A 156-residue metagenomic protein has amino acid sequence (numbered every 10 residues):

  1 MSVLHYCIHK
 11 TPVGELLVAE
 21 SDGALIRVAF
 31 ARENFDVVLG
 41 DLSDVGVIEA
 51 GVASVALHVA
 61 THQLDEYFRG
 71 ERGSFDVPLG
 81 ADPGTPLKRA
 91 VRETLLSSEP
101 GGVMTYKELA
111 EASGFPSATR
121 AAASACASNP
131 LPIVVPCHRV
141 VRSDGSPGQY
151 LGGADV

Functional and structural regions predicted by a protein language model:
M1-P116: Basic nucleic-acid-binding alpha-helical/helix-turn surface characteristic of O6-alkylguanine DNA
V91, R142-S143: N-terminal alpha-helical segment
S117-P132: Regulatory, non-catalytic segments
S128, V141-R142: Short Gly/Pro-enriched loop/turn and capping motifs at secondary-structure junctions
I133-V140: Short Lys/Arg-enriched helix C-cap and helix-to-coil transition segments that create basic nucleic-acid-contact patches
D144-V156: …primarily DNA-binding HTH/wHTH and HhH modules…
